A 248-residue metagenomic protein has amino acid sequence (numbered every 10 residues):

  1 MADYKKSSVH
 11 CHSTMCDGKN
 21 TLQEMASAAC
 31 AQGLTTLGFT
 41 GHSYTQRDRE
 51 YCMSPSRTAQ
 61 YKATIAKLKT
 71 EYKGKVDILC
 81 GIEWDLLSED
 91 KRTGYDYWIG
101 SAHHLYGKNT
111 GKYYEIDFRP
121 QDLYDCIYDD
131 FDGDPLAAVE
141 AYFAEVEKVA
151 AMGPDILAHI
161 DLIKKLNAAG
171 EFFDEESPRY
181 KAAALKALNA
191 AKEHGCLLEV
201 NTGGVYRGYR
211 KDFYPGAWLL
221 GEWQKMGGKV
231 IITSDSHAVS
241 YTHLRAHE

Functional and structural regions predicted by a protein language model:
M1-L86, K164-P178, Y206, I231-T233 (+1 more regions): An N-terminally biased module of ancient metal coordination in phosphate/nucleic-acid-related enzymes
A29, W98, H159, L198 (+1 more regions): Conserved, mostly hydrophobic/aromatic
T40, S101, I160, N201 (+1 more regions): Conserved residues at the C-terminal ends of beta-strands
Y51, P55-E193: Extended substrate/RNA-proximal surfaces in nucleic-acid metabolism proteins
E176-Y241: Active-site-adjacent C-terminal substructures of enzyme catalytic domains
T242-E248: Conserved small/polar residues in nucleotide/adenosyl-binding loops
